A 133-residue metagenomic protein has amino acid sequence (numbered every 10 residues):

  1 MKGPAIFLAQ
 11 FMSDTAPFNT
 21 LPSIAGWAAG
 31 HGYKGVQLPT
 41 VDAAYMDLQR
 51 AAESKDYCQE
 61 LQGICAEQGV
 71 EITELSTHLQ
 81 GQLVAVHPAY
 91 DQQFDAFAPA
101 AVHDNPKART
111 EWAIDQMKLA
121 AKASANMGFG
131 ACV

Functional and structural regions predicted by a protein language model:
M1-G130: N-terminal pre-domain/capping segments
V133: Conserved beta-strand segments that form the floor/walls of ligand-binding pockets within enzyme and binding domains
